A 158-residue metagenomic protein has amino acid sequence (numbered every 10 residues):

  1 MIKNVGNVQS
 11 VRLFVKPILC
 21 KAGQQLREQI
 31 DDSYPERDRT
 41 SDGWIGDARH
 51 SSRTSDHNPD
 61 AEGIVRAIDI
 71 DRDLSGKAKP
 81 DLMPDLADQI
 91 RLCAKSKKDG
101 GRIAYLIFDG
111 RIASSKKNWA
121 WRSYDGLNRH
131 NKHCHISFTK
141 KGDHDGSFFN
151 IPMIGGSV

Functional and structural regions predicted by a protein language model:
M1-L13, K140-V158: Low-complexity, Gly/Ser/Thr/Pro-rich intrinsically disordered linker/tail segments
I2-N118, N131-F138: Secreted/periplasmic proteins that engage bacterial cell-wall peptidoglycan
K117-A120, S147-F149: Short, conserved acidic/polar surface loops in the N-terminal third of protein domains
W121-N128: Short proline/glycine-enriched turn/loop segments at secondary-structure junctions
N128-K132, D145: Short glycine/proline-enriched turn or capping motifs at secondary-structure junctions
